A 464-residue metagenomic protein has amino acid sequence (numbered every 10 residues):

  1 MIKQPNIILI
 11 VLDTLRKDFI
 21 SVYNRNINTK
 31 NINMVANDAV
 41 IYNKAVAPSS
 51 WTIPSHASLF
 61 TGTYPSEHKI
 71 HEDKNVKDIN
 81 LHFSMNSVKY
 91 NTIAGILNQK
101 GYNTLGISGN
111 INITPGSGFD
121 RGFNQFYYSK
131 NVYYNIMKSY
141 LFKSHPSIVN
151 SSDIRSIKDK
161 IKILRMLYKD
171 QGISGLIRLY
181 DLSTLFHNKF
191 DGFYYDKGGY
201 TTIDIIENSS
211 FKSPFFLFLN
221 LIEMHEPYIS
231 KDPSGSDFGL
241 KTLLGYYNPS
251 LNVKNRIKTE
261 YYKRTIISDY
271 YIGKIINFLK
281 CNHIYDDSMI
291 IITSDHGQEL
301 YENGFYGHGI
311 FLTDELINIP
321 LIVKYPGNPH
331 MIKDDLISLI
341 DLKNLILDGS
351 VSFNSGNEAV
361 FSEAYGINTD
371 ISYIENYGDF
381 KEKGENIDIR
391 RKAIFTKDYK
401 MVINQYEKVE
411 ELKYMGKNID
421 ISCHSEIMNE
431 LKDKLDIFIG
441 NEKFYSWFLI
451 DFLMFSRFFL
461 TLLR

Functional and structural regions predicted by a protein language model:
M1-R464: Catalytic domains that recognize anionic headgroups
